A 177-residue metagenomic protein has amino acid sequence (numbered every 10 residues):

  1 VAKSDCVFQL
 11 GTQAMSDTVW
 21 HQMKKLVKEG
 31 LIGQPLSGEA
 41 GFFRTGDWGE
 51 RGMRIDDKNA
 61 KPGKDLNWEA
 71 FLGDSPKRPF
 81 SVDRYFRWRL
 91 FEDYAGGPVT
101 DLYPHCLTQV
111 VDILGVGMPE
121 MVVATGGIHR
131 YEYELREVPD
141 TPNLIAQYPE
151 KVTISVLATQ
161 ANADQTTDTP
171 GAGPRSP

Functional and structural regions predicted by a protein language model:
V1-M15, G30: Beta-strand-loop-alpha-helix segment that lines the small-molecule cofactor/substrate pocket of alpha/beta enzymes
A2, L26-E29, D56-D57: Short, hinge-like loop/turn segments at secondary-structure boundaries
C6, K25-K28, F91-E92: Short, flexible coil/turn micro-motifs enriched in small/turn-prone residues
Q13-D17, G41-R44: Short, solvent-exposed turn/loop segments enriched in Gly/Ser/Thr/Pro and often Arg
A14-D17, V27, V110: N-terminal Rossmann-like dinucleotide-binding module
Q22, Q34, E39-F43, G49-P177: Contiguous beta-strand/loop segments that form the cofactor/metal-binding neighborhood of enzyme cores
